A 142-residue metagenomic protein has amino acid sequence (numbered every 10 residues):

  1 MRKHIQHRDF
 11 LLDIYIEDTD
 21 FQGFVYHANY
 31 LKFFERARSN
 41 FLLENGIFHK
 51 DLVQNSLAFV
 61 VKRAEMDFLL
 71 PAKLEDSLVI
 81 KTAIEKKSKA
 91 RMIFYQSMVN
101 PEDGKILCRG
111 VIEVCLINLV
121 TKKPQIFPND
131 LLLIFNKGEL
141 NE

Functional and structural regions predicted by a protein language model:
R2-V61, I117-E142: Hot-dog-fold acyl-thioester-processing enzymes
F34, Q96, G110: Conserved GNAT-family N-acetyltransferase fold
F41-M92, L107-G110: Hydrophobic beta-strand-centered segment that forms part of the acyl-chain substrate-binding groove
M92-M98: Compact nucleic-acid interaction/catalytic patches
E102-G104, V120: Solvent-exposed strand-loop boundary residues in beta-sheet-rich modules
K105-I106, P124: Beta-sandwich strand segments
E113-C115: Short beta-strand edge segments in extracellular beta-sheet folds
